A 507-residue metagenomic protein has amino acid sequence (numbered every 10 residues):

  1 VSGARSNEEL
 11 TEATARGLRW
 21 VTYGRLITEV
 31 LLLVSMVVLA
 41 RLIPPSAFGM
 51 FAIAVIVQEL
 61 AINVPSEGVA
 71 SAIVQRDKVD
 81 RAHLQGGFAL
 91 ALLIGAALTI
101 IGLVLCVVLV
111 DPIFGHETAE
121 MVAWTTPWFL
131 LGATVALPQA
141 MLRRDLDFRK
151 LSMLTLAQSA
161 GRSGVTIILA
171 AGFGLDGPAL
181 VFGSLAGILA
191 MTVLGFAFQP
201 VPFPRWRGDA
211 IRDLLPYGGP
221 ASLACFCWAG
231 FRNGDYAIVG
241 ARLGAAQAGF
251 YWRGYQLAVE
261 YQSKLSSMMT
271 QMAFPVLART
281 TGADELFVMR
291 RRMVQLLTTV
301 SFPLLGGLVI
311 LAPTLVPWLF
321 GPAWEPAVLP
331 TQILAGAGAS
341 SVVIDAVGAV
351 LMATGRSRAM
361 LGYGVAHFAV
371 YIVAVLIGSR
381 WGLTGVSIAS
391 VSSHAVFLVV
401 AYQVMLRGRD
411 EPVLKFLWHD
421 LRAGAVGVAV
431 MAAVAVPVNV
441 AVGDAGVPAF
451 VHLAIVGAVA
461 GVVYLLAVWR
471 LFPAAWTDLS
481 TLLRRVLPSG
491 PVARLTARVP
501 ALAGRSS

Functional and structural regions predicted by a protein language model:
S2-A4, A435-S507: Membrane-proximal transmembrane or re-entrant/amphipathic helices at the cytosolic face
S2-G3, A89-F114, E120, W124 (+7 more regions): Alpha-helical transmembrane segments of multi-pass membrane transport and lipid-handling proteins
S2-L10, T14, M153, G177-G183 (+4 more regions): Interhelical loop/hinge segments that connect adjacent transmembrane helices in multipass membrane
L10-E67, I94-V108, F114, W128 (+5 more regions): Signature of the first transmembrane helix
T11, A72-R81, L131-T155, Q199-P202 (+2 more regions): Membrane-interface junctions at transmembrane-helix termini in multi-pass inner-membrane proteins
G17-L33, L180-M191, G195, G208-R279 (+5 more regions): Transmembrane helical elements of multi-pass membrane transporters/channels
Q75-A91, F250-V365: Specific pore-lining/lateral-gate transmembrane helices of multi-pass inner-membrane transport and insertion machines
A119-T126, S152-P200, P216-G219, R253-Y255 (+4 more regions): Hydrophobic alpha-helical transmembrane segments
